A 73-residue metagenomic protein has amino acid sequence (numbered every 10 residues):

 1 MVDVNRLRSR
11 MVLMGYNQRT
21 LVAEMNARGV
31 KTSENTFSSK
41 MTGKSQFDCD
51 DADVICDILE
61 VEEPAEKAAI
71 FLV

Functional and structural regions predicted by a protein language model:
M1-Q18, V22-E24: A short, Lys/Arg-rich alpha-helix, primarily the initiator
Q18, E34, A52: Helix-turn-helix DNA-binding elements, focusing on the entry/boundary residues of the two helices that contact DNA
V22, S38, K67-A68: Key DNA-contacting residues within the recognition helix of helix-turn-helix
E24-A27, L59-V61: A short, basic/aromatic helix-end/turn motif that makes direct DNA contacts
A27-Q46: Recognition helix of helix-turn-helix/homeodomain-like DNA-binding domains that insert into the DNA major groove
G43-D57: Short, basic-rich loop-to-helix N-cap that marks the start of a DNA-contacting helix
C49, L59-V73: Short C-terminal boundary/hinge segments that cap the last helix of small helical domains
